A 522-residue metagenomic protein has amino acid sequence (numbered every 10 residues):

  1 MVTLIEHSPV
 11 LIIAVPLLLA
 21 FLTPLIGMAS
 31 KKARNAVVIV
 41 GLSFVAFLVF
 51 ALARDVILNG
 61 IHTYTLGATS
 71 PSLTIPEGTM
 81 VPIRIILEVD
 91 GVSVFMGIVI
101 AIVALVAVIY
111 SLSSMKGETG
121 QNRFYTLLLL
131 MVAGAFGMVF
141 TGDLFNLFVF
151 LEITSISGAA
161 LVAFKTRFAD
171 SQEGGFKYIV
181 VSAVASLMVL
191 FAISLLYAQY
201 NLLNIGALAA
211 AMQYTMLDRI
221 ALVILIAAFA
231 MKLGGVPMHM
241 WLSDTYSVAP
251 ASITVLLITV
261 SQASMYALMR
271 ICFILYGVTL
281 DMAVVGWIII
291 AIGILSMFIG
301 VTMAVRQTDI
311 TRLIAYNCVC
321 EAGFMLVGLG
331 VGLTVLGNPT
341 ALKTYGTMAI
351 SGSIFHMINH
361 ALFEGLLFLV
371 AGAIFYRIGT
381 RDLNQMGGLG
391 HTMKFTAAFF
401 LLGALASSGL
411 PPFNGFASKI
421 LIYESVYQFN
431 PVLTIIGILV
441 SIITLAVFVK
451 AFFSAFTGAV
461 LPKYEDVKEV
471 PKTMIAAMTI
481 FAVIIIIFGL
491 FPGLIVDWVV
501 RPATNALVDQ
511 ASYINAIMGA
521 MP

Functional and structural regions predicted by a protein language model:
M1-L11, F21-T126, R501-Q510, M518: Transmembrane helix-loop-helix hairpins at membrane boundaries of multipass inner-membrane proteins
L4-V15, G91-I102, L144-S157, M216-M231 (+1 more regions): Structural signature of hydrophobic alpha-helical transmembrane segments
A29, R123-L130, G134-I220, M231 (+2 more regions): Alpha-helical multi-pass transmembrane bundles of energy-transducing inner-membrane proteins
K31-L42, E173-A183, T311, A315 (+2 more regions): Alpha-helical transmembrane segments and their helix-start/interface "positive-inside/aromatic belt" motifs in integral
R34-A36, G174-K177, A249-T259, R381-A397 (+2 more regions): Membrane-interface alpha-helices at helix entry/exit sites of multi-pass transporters
V56-R84, L187-D244, A267-I288, M325 (+5 more regions): Juxtamembrane/interfacial segments at transmembrane-helix boundaries in multi-pass membrane proteins
M96-V99, V180, V223-A230, L256-L257 (+6 more regions): Hydrophobic alpha-helical transmembrane segments of multi-pass membrane proteins
V236, E364-F368, V432-V467: Predominantly late transmembrane helices and immediately cytosolic-facing juxtamembrane segments
